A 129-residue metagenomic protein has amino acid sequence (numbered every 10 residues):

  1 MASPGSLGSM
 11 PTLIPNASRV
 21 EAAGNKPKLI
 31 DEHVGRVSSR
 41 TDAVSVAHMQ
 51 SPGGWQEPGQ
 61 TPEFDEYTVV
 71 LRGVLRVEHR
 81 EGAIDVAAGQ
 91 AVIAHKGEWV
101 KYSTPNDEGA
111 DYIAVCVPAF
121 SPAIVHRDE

Functional and structural regions predicted by a protein language model:
M1-A43, P58, I124-E129: A short, N-terminal "cap"/entry segment at the start of jelly-roll beta-barrel domains of the cupin/DSBH fold
R36, Q56-P62, H79, S103-P105 (+1 more regions): Short histidine-centered beta-strand/loop micro-motifs that create catalytic or ligand/metal-coordination sites
R40, K96-P122: Ligand-binding loop in jelly-roll beta-barrel domains
A43-S45, F64, G109-A110: A structure-centric signal for secondary-structure junctions around beta-strands
H48-S51, P62-V77, V115: Short, conserved beta-strand element in jelly-roll/cupin
V74-R76, A83, W99, G109: Structural motif
E81-G97: Short acidic-glycine-tyrosine-enriched beta hairpin
